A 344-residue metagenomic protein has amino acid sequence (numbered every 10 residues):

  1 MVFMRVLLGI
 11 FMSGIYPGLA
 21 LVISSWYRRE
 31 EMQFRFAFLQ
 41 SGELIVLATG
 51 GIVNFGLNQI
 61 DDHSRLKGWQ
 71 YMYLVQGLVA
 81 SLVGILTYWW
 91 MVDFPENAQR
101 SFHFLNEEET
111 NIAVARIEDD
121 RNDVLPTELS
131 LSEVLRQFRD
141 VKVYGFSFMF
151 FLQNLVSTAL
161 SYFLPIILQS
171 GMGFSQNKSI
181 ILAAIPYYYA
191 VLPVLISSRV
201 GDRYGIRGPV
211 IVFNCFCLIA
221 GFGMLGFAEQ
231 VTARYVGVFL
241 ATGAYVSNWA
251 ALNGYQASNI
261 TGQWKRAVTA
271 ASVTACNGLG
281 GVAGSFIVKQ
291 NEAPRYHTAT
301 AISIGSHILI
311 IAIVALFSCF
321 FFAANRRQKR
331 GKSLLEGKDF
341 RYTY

Functional and structural regions predicted by a protein language model:
V2-L7, T232-L240: Paired small-residue
M4-S41: Cytoplasmic helix-loop-helix junction between adjacent transmembrane helices in 12-TM secondary transporters
G14-Y27, S247-G262: Intracellular juxtamembrane helix-capping segments at the cytosolic ends of symmetry-related transmembrane helices
Q33-R65, L74-A80, A270-G284: Glycine-rich segments within core transmembrane alpha-helices of 12-TM secondary carriers
V53-S64, L168-Q169, V200-D202, I287-R295: Interfacial helix-cap and linker-helix signal at transmembrane-aqueous boundaries of multi-pass secondary transporters
Y88-D123, R266, S272, R295-Y344: Intracellular terminal tails of multi-pass secondary transporters
S132-R199, W249, N253, S285: Extracytoplasmic gate region of multi-pass secondary transporters
P209-G223: Structural signature of the two symmetry-related core transmembrane helices
